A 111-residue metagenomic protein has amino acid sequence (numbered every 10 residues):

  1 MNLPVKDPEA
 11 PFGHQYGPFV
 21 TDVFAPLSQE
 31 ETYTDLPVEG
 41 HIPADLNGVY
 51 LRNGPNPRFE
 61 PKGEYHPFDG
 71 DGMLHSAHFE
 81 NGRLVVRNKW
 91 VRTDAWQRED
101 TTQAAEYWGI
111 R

Functional and structural regions predicted by a protein language model:
M1-R111: Beta-propeller domains
